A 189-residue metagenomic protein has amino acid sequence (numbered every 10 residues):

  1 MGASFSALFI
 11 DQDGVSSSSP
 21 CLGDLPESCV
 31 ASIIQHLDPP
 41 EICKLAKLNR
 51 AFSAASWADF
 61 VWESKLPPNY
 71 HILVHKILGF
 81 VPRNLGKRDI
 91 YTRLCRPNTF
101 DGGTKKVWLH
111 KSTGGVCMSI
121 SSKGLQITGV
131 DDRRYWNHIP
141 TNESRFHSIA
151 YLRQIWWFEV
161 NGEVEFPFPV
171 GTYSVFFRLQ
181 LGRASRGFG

Functional and structural regions predicted by a protein language model:
M1-Q35: CRL adaptor-proximal regions
A3, S32, A55, D59-G189: Plant-skewed but cross-kingdom recognition/interaction modules and surfaces
S17-S18, H36, A46-R50, F146-S148 (+1 more regions): Generic preference for well-ordered secondary structure
C21, P40, E165: Conserved aromatic-histidine-acidic binding/catalytic patches
L25-L37, I42, A46-S56, W62: Short hydrophobic alpha-helical "box" of cullin-RING ligase substrate receptors that recruits the CRL scaffold
